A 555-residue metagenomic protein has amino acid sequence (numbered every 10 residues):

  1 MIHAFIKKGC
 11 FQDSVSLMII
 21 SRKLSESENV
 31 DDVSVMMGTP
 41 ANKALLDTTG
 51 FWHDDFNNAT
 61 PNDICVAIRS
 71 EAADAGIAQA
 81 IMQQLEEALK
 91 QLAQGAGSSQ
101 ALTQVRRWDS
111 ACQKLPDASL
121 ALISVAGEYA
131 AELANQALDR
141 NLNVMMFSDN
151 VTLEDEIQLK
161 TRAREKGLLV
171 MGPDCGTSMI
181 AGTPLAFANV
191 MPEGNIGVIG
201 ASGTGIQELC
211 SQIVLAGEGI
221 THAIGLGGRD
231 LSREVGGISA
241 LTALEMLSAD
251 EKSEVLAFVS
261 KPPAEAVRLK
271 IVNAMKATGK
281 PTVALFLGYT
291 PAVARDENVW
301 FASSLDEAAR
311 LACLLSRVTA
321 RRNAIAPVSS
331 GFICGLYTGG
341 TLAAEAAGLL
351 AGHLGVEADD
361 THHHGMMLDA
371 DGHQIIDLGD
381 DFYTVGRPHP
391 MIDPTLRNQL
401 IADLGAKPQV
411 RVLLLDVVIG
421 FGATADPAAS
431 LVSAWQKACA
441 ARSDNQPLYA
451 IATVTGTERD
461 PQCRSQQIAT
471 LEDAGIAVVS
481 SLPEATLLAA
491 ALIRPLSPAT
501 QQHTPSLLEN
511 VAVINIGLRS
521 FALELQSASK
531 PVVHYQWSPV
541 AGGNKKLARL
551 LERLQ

Functional and structural regions predicted by a protein language model:
M1-T500, N510-V513: Catalytic-core regions of core metabolic enzymes, especially those transforming organic acids/acyl-group intermediates
D32, M37, K530-A541: Glycine-rich phosphate/pyrophosphate-binding loops and their adjacent beta-strand/loop elements at enzyme active sites
F56-N57, A499-H503, L507, V540-Q555: Long, continuous compositionally biased terminal/linker segments
L142, G475, S529, L551-Q555: Generic low-complexity, intrinsically disordered sequence content enriched in small uncharged/hydrophobic residues
P461-Q462, A528-P531: Short helix-capping/linker segments at secondary-structure and domain boundaries
G517-A522, H534: N-terminal-proximal low-complexity accessory segments that begin disordered and transition into the first
